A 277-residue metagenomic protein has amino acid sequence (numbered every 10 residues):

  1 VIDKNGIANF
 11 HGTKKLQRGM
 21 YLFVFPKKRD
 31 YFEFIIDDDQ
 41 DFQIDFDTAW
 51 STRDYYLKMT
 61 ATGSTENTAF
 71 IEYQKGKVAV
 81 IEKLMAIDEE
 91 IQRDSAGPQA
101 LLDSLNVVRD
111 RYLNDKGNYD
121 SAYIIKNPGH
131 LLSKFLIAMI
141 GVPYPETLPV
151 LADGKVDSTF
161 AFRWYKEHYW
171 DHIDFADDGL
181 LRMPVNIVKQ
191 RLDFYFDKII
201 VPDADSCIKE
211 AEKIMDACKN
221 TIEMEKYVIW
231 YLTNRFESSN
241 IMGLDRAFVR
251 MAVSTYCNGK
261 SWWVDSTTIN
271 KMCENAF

Functional and structural regions predicted by a protein language model:
V1-P128, F135-M139, P143-D171, A176-G179: A non-transmembrane, solvent-exposed segment enriched in polar/low-complexity residues
R111-D115, V201-K209, L244: Helix-turn-helix repeat elements of alpha-solenoid scaffolds
P128-L132, N220, M224-Y227, G243 (+1 more regions): Structural signature of alpha-solenoid helical repeat junctions
A138-M139, W230-R235: Non-membrane alpha-helical segments in proteins
S158, R163-I229: Structured, charged N-terminal subsegments at the starts of enzyme catalytic cores and at intra-chain domain/subunit
Y227-L232, A252: C-terminal intrinsically disordered regulatory tails that are low-complexity, acidic/proline-rich, and enriched
S238, L244-F277: N-proximal helix/coil linker or "cap" segments that precede and/or mark the start of modular domains
